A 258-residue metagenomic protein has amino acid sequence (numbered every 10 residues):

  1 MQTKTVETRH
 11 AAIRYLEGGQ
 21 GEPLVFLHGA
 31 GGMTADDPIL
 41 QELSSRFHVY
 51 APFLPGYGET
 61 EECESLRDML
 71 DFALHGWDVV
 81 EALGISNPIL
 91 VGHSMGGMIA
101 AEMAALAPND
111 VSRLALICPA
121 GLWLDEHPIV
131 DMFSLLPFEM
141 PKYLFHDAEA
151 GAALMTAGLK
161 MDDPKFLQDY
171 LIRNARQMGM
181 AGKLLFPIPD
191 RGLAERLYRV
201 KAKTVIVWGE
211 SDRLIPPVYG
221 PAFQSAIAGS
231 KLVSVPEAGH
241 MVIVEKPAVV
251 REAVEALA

Functional and structural regions predicted by a protein language model:
R9-E61: Conserved HGGG/HGGXW glycine-rich cap/lid loop of the alpha/beta-hydrolase fold
L40-S44, R199, T204-A238, V244: Conserved loop-alpha-helix segment in the C-terminal half of the alpha/beta-hydrolase fold that carries the catalytic
Y50-V91, E252: Active-site loop/oxyanion-hole signature of alpha/beta-hydrolase fold enzymes
T60, S94, C118: Catalytic nucleophile serine of serine hydrolases, specifically the conserved "nucleophile elbow" pentapeptide
G92, G96, A100: Gly/Ala-rich beta-loop-alpha elbow adjacent to hydrolase catalytic centers
A101-L106, S112-Y143: Flexible "cap/lid" loop of the alpha/beta hydrolase fold
L116, D125-P128, K142-A202: Conserved alpha/beta-hydrolase catalytic His-Asp/Glu region
V244-A256: Post-His helix in hydrolase/transferase enzymes
